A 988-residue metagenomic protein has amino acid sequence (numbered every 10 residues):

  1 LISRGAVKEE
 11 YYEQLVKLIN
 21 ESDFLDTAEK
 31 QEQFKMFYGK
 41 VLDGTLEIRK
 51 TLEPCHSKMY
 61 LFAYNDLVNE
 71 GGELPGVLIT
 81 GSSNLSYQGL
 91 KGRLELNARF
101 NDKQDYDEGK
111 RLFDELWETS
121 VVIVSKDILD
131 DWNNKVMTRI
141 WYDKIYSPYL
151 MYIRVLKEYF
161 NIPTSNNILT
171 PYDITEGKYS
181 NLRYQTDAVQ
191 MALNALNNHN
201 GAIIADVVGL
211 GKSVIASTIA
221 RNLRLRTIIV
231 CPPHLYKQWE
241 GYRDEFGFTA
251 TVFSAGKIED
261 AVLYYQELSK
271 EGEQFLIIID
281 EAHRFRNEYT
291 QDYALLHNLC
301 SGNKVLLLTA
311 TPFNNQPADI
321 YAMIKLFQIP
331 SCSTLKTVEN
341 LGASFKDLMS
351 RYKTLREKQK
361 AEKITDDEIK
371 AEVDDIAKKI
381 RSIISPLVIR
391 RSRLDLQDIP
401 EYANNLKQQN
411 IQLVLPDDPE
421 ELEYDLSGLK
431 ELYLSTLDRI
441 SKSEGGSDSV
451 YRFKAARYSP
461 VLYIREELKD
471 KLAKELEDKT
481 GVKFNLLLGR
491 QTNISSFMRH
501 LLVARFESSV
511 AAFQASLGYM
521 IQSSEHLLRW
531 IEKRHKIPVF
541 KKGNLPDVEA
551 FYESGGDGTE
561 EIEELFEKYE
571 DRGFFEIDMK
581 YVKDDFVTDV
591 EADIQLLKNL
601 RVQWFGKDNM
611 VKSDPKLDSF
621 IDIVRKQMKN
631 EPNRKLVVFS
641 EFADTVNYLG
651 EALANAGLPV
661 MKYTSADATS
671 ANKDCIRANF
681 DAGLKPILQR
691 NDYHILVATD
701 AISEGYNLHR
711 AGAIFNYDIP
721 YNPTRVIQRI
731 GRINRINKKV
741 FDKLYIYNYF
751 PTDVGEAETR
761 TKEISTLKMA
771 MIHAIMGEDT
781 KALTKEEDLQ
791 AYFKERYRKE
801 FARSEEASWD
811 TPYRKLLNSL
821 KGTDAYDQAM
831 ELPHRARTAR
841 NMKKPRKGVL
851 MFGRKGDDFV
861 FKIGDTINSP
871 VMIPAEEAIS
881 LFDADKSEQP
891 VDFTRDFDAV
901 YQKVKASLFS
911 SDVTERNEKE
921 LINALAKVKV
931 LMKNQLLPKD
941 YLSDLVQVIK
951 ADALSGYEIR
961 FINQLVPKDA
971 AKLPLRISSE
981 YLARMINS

Functional and structural regions predicted by a protein language model:
L1-T175, L276, H283, L816 (+1 more regions): PLD/PLD-like phosphodiesterase catalytic module centered on the HKD motif
Y11-N97, R286, T311, N655-E758: Conserved RecA-like P-loop NTPase helicase motor core
M36-Y38, T45-K50, G256, L263-E273 (+7 more regions): Inter-lobe coupling linker of SF2 helicases/translocases
G72-E73, L85-S86, R93, R99-D105 (+10 more regions): Signature of the SF2 helicase/ATPase Hel1-core->accessory helical subdomain module
I145-P148, L156-P163, D395-P400, K739-S988: C-terminal accessory region of SF2 helicases/translocases
F160-N181, N200, I215, I219-L223 (+2 more regions): Conserved Helicase C-terminal RecA-like lobe
N161-L193, N200, L210-Y293, H297-G302 (+2 more regions): SF2 helicase/translocase NTPase motor core, specifically the RecA-like lobe 1 inter-motif segment between Walker
V207, P232, T311, E641: P-loop (Walker A) phosphate-binding loop of NTP-binding proteins
